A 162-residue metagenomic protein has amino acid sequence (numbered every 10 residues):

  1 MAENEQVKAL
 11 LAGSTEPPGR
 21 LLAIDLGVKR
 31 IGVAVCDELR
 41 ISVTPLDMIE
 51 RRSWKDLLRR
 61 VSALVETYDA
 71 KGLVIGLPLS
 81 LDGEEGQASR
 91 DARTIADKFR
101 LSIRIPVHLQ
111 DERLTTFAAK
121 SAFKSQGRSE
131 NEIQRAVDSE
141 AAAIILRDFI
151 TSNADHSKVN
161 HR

Functional and structural regions predicted by a protein language model:
M1-I24, K29-R162: Phosphate- and other anionic-substrate recognition elements at nucleic-acid/protein interfaces
